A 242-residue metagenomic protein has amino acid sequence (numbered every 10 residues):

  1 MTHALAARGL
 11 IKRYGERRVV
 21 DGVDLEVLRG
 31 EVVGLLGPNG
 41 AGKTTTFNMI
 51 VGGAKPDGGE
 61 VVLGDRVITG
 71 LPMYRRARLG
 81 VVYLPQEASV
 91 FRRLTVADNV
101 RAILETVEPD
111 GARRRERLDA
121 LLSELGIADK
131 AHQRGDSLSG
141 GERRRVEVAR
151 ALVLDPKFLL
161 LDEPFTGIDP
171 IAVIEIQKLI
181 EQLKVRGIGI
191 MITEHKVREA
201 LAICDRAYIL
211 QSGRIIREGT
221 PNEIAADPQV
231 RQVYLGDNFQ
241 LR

Functional and structural regions predicted by a protein language model:
L36-P38: The feature captures the beta-strand-to-loop junction immediately N-terminal to the Walker
R66, A112-K130, Q177-E181: Conserved ABC ATPase "signature" region
V67-E87, G111-R115, A131, P221-Q229: ABC ATPase NBD coupling module
R134-L138, E142: Conserved ABC ATPase signature
D155: Conserved catalytic motifs of ABC-family nucleotide-binding domains
L159-E163: Catalytic Walker B motif of ABC-type/P-loop ATPase nucleotide-binding domains
